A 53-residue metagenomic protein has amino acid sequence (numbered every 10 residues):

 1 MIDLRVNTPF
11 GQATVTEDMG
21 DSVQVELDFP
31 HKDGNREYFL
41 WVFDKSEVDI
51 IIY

Functional and structural regions predicted by a protein language model:
I2-Y53: Basic/aromatic-rich interaction segments and small domains that mediate binding to polyanionic partners
